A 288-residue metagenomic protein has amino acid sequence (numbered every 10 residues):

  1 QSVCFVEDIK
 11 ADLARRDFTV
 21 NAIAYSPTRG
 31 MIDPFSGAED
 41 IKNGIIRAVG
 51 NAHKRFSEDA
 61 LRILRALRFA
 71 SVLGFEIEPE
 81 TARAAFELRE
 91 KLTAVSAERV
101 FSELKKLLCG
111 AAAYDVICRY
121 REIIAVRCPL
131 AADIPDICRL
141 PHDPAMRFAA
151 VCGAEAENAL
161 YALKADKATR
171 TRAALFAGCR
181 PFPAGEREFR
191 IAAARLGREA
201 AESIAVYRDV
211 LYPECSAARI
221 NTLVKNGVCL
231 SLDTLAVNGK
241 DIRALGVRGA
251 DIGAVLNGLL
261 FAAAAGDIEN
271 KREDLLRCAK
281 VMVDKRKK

Functional and structural regions predicted by a protein language model:
Q1-K288: Catalytic cores of the polymerase beta-like nucleotidyltransferase superfamily and closely associated nucleotide
